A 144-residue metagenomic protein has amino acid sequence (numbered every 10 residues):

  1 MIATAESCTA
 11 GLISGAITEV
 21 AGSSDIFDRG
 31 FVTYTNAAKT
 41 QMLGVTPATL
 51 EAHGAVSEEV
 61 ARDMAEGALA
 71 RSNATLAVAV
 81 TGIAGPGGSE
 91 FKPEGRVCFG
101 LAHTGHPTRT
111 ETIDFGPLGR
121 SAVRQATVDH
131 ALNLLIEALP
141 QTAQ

Functional and structural regions predicted by a protein language model:
M1-Q144: Short alpha-helical segments enriched in small residues
